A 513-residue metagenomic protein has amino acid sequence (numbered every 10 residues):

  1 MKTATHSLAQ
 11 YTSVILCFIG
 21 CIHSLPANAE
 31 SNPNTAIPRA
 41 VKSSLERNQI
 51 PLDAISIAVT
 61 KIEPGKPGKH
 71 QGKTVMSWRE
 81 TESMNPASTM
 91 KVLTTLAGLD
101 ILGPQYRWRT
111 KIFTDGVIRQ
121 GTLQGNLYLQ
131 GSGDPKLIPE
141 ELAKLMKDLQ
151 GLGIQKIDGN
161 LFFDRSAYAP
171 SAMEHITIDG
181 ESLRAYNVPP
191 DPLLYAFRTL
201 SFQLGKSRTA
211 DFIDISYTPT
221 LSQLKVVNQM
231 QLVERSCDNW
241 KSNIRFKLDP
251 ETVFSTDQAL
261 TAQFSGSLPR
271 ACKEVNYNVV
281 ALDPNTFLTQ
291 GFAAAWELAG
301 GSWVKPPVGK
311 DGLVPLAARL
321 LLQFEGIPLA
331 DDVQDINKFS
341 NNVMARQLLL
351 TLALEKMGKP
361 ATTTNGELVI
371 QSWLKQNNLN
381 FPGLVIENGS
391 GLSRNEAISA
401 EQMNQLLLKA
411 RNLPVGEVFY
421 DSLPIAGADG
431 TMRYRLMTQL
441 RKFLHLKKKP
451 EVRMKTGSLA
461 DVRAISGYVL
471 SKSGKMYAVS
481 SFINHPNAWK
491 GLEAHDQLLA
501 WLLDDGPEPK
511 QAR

Functional and structural regions predicted by a protein language model:
K2-S13: Bacterial N-terminal signal peptides that target proteins for export
I22-P26: N-terminal signal peptide c-region/cleavage motif recognized by signal peptidases
N32-N48, D100-F381, D504-R513: Conserved serine DD-peptidase/penicillin-binding transpeptidase domain and beta-lactam-recognizing active-site
L45-W78, V308-G309: A short, well-structured edge-of-sheet supersecondary motif
T74-S77, I138, L349-R513: Small-residue-rich helix-loop
S77-A97: Short active-site loop at a secondary-structure junction that contains or immediately precedes the catalytic residue(s)
W78-M84, N278-V279, S390-S393: A short glycine/serine-rich beta->alpha loop
